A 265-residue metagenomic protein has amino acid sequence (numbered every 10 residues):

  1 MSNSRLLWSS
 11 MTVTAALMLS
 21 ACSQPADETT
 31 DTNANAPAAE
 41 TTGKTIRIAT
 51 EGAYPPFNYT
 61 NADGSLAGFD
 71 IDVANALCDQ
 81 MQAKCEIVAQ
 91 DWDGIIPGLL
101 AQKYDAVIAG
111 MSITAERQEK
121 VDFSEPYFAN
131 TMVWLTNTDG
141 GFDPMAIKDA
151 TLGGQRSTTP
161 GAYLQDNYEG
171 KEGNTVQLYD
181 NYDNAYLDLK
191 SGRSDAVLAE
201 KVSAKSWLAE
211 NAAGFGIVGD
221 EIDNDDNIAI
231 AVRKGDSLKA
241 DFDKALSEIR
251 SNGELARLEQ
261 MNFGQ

Functional and structural regions predicted by a protein language model:
M18-A21: C-terminal motif of bacterial Sec signal peptides marking the signal peptidase cleavage site
S23-A26: Bacterial signal peptide processing site
T30-G110: Extracytoplasmic small-molecule ligand-binding "clamshell" domains of the periplasmic binding protein/Venus flytrap
I46-T50, P144-P160: Short loop->beta-strand "edge-of-pocket" segments that line small-molecule binding or catalytic clefts across diverse
G52, F128-T136, D183, K205 (+2 more regions): Periplasmic-binding protein-like
T60, A74-Q82, P160-Y179, L208-A212 (+1 more regions): Ligand-binding cleft/hinge of the Venus flytrap
N75, D79, K84-I147, F215-I222: Acidic, polar ligand-binding/catalytic clefts
G94, M111-E119, Q165, K190-S191 (+1 more regions): A ligand-binding cleft/hinge motif common to bilobed small-molecule-binding domains
